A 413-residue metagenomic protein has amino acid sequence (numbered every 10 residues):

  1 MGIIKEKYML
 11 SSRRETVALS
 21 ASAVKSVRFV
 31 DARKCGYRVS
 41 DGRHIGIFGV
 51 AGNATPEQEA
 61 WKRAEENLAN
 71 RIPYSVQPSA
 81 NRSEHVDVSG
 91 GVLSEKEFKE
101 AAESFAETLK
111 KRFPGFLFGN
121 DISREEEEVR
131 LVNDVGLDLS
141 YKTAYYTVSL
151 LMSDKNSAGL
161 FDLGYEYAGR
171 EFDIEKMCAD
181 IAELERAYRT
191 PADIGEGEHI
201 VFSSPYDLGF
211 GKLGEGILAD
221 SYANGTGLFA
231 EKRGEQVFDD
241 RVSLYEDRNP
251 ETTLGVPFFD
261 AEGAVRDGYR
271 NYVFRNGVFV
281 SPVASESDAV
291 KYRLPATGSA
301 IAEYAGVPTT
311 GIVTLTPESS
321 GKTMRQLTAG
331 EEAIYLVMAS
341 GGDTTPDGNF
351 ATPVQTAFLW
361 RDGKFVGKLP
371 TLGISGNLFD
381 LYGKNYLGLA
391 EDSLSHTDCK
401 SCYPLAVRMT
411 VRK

Functional and structural regions predicted by a protein language model:
M1-L254, R275-V278, K364, Y403-L405 (+1 more regions): Active-site bordering "gate/hinge" segments that shape substrate access to catalytic or cofactor-binding pockets
R233-K413: Dual-mode signal for accessory low-complexity, basic/Gly-rich regions
